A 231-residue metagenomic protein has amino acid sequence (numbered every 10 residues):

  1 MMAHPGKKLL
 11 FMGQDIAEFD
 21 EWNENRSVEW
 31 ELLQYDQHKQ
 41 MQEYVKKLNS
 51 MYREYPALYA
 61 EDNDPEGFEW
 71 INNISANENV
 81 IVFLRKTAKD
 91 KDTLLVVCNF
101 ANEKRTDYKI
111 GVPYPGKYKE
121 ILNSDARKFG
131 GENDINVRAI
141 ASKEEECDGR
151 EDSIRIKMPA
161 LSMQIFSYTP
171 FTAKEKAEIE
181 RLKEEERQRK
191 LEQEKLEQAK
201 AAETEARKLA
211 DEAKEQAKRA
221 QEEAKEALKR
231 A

Functional and structural regions predicted by a protein language model:
M2-L10, Q14-A231: Carbohydrate-interacting/catalytic domains
